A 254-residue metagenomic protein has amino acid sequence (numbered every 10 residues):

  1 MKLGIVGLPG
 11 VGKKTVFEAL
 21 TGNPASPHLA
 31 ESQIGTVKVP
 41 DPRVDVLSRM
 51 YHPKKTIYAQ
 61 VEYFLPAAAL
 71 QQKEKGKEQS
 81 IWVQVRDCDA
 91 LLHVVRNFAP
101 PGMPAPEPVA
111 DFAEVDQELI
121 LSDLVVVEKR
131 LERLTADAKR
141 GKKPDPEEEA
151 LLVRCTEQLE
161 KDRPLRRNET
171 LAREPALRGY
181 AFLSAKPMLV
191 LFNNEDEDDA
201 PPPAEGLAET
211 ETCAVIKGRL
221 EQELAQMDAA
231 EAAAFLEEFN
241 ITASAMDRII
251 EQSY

Functional and structural regions predicted by a protein language model:
M1-G102, E107-V109, D116: Conserved G1/Walker A P-loop phosphate-binding module
K2-G7, V11-F17, T21, S32 (+1 more regions): C-terminal-of-GTPase-core extension/linker across diverse P-loop GTPases
L47, L92, V127, N193 (+1 more regions): Residue-level signal for inorganic ion chemistry
A69-Q72, E114-L119, K139-K143, N240: Flexible beta-alpha connector loops of hexameric P-loop NTPases
E78, F112, Q117, L124 (+2 more regions): Amphipathic alpha-helical coiled-coil segments with heptad-repeat character
V85, L124, E128-L131, E149: Hydrophobic faces of stable alpha-helices that mediate helix-helix packing
V94-V126, C213-A225: Short, exposed interaction patches on small structured surface elements
Q117, L121-L124, E128, N240 (+2 more regions): Short amphipathic alpha-helical segments with heptad-repeat character
